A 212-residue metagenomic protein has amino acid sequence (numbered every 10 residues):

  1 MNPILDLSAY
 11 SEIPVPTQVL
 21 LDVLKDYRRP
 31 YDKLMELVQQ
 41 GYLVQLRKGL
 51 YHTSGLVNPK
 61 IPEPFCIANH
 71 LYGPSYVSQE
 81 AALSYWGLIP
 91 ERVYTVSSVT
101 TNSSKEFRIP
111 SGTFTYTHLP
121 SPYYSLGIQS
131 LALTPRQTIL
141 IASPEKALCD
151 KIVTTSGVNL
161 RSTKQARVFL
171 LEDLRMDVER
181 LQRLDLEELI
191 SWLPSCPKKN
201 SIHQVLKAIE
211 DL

Functional and structural regions predicted by a protein language model:
M1-P74: Short beta-edge/loop segments at beta->alpha junctions of small alpha/beta modules that act as binding/recognition
T17, Q79, P144-E145: Structural motif detector for alpha-helix initiation sites
K25, G87, V153-G157: Hydrophobic/aromatic-lined pockets within catalytic cores
Q39-Q40, S84-Y85, S195: Residues at alpha-helix termini
Q45-T53, P64-Y123: Short gly/ser-rich loop at a beta-strand->alpha-helix junction or flexible surface loop bordering the NTP-binding
L56, G112, L119-S121, E179-L181 (+1 more regions): Short capping/connector residues at structural and topological boundaries
I61-P64, L126-L131: Acidic/polar active-site rim loop that often engages polyanionic ligands
Q129-L212: Hydrophobic alpha-helical interaction segments
